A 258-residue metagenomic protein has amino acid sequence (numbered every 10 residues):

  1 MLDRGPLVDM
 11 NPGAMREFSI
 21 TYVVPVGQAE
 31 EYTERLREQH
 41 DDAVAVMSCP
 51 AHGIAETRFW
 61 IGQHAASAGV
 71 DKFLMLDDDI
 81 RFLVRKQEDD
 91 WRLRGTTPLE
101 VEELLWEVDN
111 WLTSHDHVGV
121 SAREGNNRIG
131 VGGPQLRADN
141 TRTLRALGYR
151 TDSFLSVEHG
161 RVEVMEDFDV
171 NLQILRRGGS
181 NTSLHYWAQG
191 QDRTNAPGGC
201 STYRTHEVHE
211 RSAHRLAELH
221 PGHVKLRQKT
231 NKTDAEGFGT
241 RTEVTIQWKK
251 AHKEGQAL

Functional and structural regions predicted by a protein language model:
M1-S19, Q28-R37: Short, well-formed alpha-helical segments that are part of the catalytic scaffolds of diverse glycosyltransferases
D9-N11, Y32-E34, V84-Q87, I129-R137 (+2 more regions): A short acidic (Asp/Glu
V24-L76, R81-T97: Active-site-proximal specificity loops/subdomain of glycosyltransferases
G53-T57, T96-E107, E166, R204-S212: Soluble or luminal CAZymes and related metallo-dependent hydrolases
V70, S114-V118, G179: Short, high-confidence coil segments that cap the C-terminus of an alpha-helix and link into the following beta-strand
D79, E124-N126, A188-Q189: Conserved beta-strand edge residues that scaffold enzyme active sites
L83-D169: Conserved catalytic core of nucleotide-sugar-dependent glycosyltransferases
V162-V164, F168-L258: C-terminal catalytic/acceptor-binding lobe
